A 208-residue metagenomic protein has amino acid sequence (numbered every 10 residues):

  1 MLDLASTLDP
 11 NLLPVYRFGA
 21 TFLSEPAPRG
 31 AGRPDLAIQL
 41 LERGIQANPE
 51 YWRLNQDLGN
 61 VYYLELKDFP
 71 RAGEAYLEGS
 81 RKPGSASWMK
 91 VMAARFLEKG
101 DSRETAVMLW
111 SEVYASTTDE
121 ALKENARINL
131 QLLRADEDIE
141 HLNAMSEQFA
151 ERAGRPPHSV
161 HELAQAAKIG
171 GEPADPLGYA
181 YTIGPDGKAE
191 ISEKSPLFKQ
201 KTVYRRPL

Functional and structural regions predicted by a protein language model:
M1-D9, R33-N48: Amphipathic alpha-helices of TPR/Sel1-like and other helical repeat/solenoid scaffolds
M1-L4, P14-P28: Non-membrane alpha-helical segments in proteins
D3, E42, Y76-L77, S111: Alpha-solenoid helical repeat scaffolds
P10, P49, P83-S85, T117-T118: Short coil turns that delineate tetratricopeptide repeat
R17-G19, P34-D35, W52-L58, P70 (+4 more regions): Alpha-solenoid helical repeat scaffolds
A20, S24-A31, G59-K67, K99-S102: Short coil/turn linking the two alpha-helices of tandem helical-hairpin repeats
E25-P28, I38-I45, V91, E98 (+1 more regions): Low-complexity, acidic interaction segments enriched in glycine
R43-L54, L58-V61, G79: Leucine-rich, hydrophobic repeat-scaffold detector
